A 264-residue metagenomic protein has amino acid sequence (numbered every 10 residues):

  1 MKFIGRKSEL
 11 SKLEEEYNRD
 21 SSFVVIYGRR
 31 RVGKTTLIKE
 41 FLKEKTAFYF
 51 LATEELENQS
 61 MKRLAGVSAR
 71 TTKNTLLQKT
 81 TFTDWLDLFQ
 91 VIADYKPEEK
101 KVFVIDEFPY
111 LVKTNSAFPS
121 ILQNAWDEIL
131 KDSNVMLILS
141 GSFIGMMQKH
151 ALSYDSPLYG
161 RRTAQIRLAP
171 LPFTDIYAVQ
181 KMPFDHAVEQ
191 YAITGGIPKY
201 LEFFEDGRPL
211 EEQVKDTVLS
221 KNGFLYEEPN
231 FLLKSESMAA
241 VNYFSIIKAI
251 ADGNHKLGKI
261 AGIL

Functional and structural regions predicted by a protein language model:
M1-L264: Phosphate-binding site recognition
